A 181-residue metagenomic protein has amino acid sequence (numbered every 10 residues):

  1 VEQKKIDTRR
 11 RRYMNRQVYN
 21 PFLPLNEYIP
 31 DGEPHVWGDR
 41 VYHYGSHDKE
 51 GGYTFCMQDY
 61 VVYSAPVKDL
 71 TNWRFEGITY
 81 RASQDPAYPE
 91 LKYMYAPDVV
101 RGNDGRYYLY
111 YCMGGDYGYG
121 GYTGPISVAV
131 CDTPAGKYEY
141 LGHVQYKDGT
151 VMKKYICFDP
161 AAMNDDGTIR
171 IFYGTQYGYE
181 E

Functional and structural regions predicted by a protein language model:
E2-E181: Carbohydrate-active catalytic/glycan-binding domains of CAZyme proteins, especially the secreted or lumenal ectodomains
